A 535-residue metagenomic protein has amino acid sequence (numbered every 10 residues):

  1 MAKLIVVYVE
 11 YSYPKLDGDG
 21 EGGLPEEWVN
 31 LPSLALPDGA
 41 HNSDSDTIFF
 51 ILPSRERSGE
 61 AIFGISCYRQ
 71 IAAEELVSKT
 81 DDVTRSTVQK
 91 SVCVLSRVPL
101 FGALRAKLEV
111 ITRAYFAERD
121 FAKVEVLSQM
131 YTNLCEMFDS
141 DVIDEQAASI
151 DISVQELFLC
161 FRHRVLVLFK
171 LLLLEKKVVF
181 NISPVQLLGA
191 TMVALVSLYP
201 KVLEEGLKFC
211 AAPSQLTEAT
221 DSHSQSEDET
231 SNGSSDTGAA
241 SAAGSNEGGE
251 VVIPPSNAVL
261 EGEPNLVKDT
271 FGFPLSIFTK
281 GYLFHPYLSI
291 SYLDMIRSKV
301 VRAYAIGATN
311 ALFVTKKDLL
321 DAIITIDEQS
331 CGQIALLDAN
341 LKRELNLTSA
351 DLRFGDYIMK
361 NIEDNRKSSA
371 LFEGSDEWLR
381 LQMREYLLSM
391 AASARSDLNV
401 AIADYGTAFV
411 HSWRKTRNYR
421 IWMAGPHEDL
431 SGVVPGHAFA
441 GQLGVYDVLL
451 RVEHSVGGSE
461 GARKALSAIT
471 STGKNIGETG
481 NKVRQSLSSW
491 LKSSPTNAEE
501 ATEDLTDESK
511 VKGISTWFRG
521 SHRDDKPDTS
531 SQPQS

Functional and structural regions predicted by a protein language model:
M1-E363, K367, G374-S375: N-terminal module detector in large eukaryotic regulators
K342-S535: Glycine-rich, low-complexity amphipathic membrane-interacting segments
